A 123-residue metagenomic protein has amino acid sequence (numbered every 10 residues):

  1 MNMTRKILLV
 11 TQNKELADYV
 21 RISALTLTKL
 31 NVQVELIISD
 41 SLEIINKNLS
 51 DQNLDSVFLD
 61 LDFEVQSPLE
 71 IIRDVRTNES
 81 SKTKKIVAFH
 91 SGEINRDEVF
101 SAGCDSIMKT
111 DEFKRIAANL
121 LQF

Functional and structural regions predicted by a protein language model:
K14-I37: Two-component/phosphorelay signaling modules centered on CheY-like receiver
I37-D40, S106-T110: Short acidic-hydrophobic, aromatic-tinged amphipathic segments that line or gate anion-handling sites
S39-S56: Acidic, metal-coordinating helix/loop segments flanking the phosphotransfer/catalytic sites of two-component signaling
S50-Q52, R76-K82, A102: Conserved phosphotransfer cores of two-component systems
D55-T77: Conserved phosphotransfer microenvironments
K85-H90: Short beta-strand elements of ligand-binding domains
S91-M108: Alpha4 helix (beta4-alpha4-beta5 surface) of REC/receiver domains from two-component response regulators
E112-L120: C-terminal output helix
